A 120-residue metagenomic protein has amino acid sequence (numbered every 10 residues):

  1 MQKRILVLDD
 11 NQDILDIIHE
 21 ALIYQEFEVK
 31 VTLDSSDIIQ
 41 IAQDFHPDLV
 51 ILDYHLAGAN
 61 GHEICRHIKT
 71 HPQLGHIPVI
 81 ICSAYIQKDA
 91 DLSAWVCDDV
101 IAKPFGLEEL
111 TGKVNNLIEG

Functional and structural regions predicted by a protein language model:
Q12-K30: Two-component/phosphorelay signaling modules centered on CheY-like receiver
L15, A57, G75, K103: The feature encodes the CheY-like receiver
V31, L56-A59: Residue-level signal for the "D+5" position in two-component response regulator receiver
V31-L49: Acidic, metal-coordinating helix/loop segments flanking the phosphotransfer/catalytic sites of two-component signaling
D53: Active-site residues of response regulator receiver
F105-V114: C-terminal output helix
